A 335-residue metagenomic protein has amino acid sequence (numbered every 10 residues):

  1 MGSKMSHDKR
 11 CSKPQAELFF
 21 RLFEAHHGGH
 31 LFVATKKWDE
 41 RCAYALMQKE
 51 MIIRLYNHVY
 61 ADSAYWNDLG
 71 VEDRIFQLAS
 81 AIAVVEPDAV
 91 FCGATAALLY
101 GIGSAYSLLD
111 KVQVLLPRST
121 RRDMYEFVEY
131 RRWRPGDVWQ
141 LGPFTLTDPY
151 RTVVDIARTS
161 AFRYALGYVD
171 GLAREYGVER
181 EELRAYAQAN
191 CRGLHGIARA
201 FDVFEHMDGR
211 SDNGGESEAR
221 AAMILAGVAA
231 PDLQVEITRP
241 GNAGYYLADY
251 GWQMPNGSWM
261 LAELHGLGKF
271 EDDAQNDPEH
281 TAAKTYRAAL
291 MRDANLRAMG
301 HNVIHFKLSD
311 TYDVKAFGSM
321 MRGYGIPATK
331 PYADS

Functional and structural regions predicted by a protein language model:
M1-G196, A328-S335: Short gly/ser-rich loop at a beta-strand->alpha-helix junction or flexible surface loop bordering the NTP-binding
G2-Q15, R21, A25, K37-W38 (+1 more regions): Surface segments flanking catalytic/ligand-binding clefts of nucleic-acid enzymes
